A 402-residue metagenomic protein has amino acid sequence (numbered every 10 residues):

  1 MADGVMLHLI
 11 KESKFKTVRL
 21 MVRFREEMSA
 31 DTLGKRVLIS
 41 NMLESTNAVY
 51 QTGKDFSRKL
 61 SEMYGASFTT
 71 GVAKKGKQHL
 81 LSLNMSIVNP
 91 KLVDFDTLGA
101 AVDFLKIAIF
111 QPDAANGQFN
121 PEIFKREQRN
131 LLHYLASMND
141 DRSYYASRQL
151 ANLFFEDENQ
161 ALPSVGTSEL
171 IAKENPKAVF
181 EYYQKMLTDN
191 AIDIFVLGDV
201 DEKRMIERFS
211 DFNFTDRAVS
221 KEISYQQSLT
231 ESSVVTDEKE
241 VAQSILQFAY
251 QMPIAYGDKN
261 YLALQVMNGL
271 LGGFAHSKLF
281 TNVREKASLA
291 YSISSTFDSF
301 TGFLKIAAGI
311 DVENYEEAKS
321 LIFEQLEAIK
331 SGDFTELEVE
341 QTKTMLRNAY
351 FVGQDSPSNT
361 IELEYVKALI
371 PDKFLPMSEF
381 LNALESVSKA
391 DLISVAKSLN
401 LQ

Functional and structural regions predicted by a protein language model:
M1-Y64, T167, F180-N282, F323 (+1 more regions): His/Glu-rich zincin catalytic helix
I10, K16-S29, G34, G53-I107 (+7 more regions): M16 family metallopeptidases and their MPP-like homologs
T46-V49, P90-L92, Q111-N120: Short, polar/flexible loop-turn hinges at active-site or ligand-entry regions and domain interfaces
S57, Q111-L135, K221-S228, A328-G353: Acidic/histidine-enriched alpha-helical segments
V72-K75, F180-L187, S294-D298, I393-L399: Short, flexible, solvent-exposed loop/turn segments with mixed acidic/basic and small polar residues
A101, M205-R208, L279, A318 (+1 more regions): Hydrophobic side chains in well-ordered alpha-helices
H133-S137, S233-I245, R347-P357: Short, low-order "capping/linker" segments at domain edges
A172-F180: Active-site glycine-rich loop that binds ribose-phosphate moieties when present
